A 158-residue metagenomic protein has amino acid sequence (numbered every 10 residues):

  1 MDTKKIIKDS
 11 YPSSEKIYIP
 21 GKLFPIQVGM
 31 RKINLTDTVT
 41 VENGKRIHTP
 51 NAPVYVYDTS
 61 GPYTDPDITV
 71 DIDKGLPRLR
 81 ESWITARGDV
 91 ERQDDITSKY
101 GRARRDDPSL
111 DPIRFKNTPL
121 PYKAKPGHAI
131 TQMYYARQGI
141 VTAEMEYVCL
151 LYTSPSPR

Functional and structural regions predicted by a protein language model:
D2-G127, M133: Polar/charged low-complexity regulatory segments
Y122-L151: Amphipathic alpha-helical packing elements
Y152-P157: Conserved small/polar residues in nucleotide/adenosyl-binding loops
